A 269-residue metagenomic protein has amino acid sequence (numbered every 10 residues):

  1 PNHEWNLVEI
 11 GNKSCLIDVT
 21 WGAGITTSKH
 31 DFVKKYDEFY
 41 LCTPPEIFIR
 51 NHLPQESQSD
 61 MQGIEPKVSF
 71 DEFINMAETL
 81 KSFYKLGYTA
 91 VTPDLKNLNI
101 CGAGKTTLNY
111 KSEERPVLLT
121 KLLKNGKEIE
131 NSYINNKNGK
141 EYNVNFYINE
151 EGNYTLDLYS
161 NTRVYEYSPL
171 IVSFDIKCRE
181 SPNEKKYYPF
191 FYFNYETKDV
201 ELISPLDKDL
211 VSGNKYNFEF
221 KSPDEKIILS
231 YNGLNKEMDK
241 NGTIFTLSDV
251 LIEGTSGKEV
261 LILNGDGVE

Functional and structural regions predicted by a protein language model:
P1-E46: Hydrophobic/aromatic-rich core segments of domains that either
K34, E46-E269: Mixed-charge, low-complexity segments
